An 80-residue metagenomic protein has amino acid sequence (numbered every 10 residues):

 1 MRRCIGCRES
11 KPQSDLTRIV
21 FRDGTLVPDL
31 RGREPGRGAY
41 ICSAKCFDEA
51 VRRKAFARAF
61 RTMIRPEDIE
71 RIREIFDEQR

Functional and structural regions predicted by a protein language model:
M1, G36, P66-I69: Amphipathic alpha-helical transducer elements in NTP-driven molecular machines
M1-C4, A39, S43: Residues immediately within or flanking Cys/His clusters that coordinate Zn2+ in small zinc-binding modules
M1-F21: N-terminal first-folded block
R8, S43-F47: Cys/His-coordinated zinc-binding microdomains
P12-D15, F47, V51: Short functional micro-motifs and their immediate structural scaffolds
T25-R37: Short linker/helix segments within small regulatory modules
R52-R80: C-terminal structural segments of small proteins and small subunits
